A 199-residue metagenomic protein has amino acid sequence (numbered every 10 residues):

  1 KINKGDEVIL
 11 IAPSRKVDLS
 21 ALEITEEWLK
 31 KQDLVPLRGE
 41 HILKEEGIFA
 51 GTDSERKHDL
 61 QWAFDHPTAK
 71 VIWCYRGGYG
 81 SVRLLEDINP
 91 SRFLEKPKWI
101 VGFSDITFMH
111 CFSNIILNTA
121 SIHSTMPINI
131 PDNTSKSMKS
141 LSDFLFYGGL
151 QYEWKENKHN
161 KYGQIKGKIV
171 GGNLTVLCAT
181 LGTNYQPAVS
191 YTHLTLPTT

Functional and structural regions predicted by a protein language model:
K1-T68: ATP/NTP phosphate-donor binding region
I72-V82, F103: N-terminal glycine-rich "phosphate-gripper" loop used for MgATP/nucleotide binding and carboxylate activation
G77-G78, I106-T107, L174-T175: Short glycine-enriched loops at secondary-structure junctions
G78-E95: Short Gly/Thr/Asp-enriched flexible loops that form oxyanion-binding sites at enzyme active sites
P90-F112, A120-P127: Short, acidic/small-residue loops that bind anionic groups at enzyme active sites
I122-C178, G182: Conserved anion/nucleotide-ligand pocket segment
T192-T198: Conserved small/polar residues in nucleotide/adenosyl-binding loops
